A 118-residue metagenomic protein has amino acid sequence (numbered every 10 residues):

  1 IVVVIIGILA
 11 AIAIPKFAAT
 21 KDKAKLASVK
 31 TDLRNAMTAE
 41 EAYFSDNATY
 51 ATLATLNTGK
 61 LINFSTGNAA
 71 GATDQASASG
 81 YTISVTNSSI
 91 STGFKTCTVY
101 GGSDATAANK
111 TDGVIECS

Functional and structural regions predicted by a protein language model:
I1-F17: N-terminal single-pass transmembrane signal-anchor helix
V3, K30, M37: Conserved catalytic core of two-component sensor histidine kinases
I14, K23, A48-A51: Residue-level signature of transmembrane alpha-helix interfaces in integral membrane proteins
K16-L33: Aliphatic-rich helix starts adjacent to a transmembrane/signal segment
T38-S118: Periplasmic/extracellular, small/polar-rich flexible segments of pilin-like filament-forming proteins
